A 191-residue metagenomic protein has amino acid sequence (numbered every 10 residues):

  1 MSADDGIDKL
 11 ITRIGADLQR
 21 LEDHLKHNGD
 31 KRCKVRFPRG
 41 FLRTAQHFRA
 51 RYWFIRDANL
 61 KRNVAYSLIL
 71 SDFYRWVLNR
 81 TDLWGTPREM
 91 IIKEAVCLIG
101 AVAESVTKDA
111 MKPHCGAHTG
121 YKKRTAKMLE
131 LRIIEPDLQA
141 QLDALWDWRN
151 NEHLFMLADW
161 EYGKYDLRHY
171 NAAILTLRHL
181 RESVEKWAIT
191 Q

Functional and structural regions predicted by a protein language model:
M1-E89: Charged alpha-helical initiation segments
I14-D17, L21, T44, S67 (+6 more regions): Amphipathic alpha-helices that form helix-helix packing interfaces
Y52-N63, W84-P87, I91-A95, I134-D137 (+1 more regions): Non-transmembrane, amphipathic alpha-helical segments
N79-L83, M111, C115, L157-E161 (+1 more regions): Short, flexible helix-adjacent loops and helix caps
E89-P113: Short, hydrophobic, well-ordered secondary-structure elements
L98-I99, V106, G120-R124, L138-Q141 (+1 more regions): Amphipathic alpha-helical interface surfaces
M111-L138: Short, charged amphipathic alpha-helical segments flanked by flexible coils
I133-Q191: Charge-enriched, short contiguous segments at helix-coil
